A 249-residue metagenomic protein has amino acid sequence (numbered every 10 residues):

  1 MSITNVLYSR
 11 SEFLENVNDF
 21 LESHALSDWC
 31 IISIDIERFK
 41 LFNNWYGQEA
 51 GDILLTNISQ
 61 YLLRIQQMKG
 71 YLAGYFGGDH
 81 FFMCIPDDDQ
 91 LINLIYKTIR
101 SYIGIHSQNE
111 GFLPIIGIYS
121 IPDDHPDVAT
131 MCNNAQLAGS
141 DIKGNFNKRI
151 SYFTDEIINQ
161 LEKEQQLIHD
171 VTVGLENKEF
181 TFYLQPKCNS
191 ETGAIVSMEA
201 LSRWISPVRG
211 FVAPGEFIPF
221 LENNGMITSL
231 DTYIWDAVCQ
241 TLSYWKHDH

Functional and structural regions predicted by a protein language model:
M1-I3, S11, S23, V128 (+3 more regions): C-di-GMP signaling machinery
S2-C30, E37-L63, G74-G78, F82 (+4 more regions): Conserved long alpha-helical elements within nucleotide-processing catalytic cores of c-di-GMP signaling and class III
C30, Y75-H80, C84, Q108-D141 (+1 more regions): A short glycine-enriched loop-to-beta-strand structural element that forms part of the catalytic core of nucleotide
N44, L63, M83-D88, G104 (+3 more regions): Residue-level recognition of strand-loop junctions within catalytic nucleotide-signaling folds
G70-G77, S101-G117, K143, G210 (+1 more regions): Catalytic core regions of nucleotide second-messenger enzymes
D89-Y96, P126-D127: Short, conserved charged micro-motifs
K163-F220, Y244: Active-site core of bacterial EAL-family cyclic-dinucleotide phosphodiesterase domains
Y233-H249: Helix C-cap/alpha-to-beta connector motif
